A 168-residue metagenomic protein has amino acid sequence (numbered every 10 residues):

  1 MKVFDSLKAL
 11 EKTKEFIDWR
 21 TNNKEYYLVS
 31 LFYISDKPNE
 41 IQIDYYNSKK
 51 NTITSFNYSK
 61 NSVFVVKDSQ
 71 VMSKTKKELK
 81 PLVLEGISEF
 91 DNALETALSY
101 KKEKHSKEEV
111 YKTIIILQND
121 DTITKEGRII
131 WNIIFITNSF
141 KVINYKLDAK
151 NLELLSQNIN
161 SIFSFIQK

Functional and structural regions predicted by a protein language model:
M1-K168: Long, terminal "pre-/pro-" and other extracytoplasmic accessory regions that lie outside the mature folded/catalytic
